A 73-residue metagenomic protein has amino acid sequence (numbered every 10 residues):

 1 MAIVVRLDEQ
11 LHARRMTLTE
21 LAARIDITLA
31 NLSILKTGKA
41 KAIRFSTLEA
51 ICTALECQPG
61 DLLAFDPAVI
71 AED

Functional and structural regions predicted by a protein language model:
M1-M16: A short, Lys/Arg-rich alpha-helix, primarily the initiator
D8, T19, E49: Residues within the helices of the helix-turn-helix
E9, I34, K41, L63-D73: Short, charged recognition helix plus adjacent turn of helix-turn-helix-like nucleic-acid-binding domains
H12, A23, T53: Alpha-helical residues within the helix-turn-helix
R15-I34: Short alpha-helical DNA-recognition segment
N31-I34, T47, D61: Residue-level recognition of specific faces of alpha-helices
K39-A50: Short, basic-rich loop-to-helix N-cap that marks the start of a DNA-contacting helix
